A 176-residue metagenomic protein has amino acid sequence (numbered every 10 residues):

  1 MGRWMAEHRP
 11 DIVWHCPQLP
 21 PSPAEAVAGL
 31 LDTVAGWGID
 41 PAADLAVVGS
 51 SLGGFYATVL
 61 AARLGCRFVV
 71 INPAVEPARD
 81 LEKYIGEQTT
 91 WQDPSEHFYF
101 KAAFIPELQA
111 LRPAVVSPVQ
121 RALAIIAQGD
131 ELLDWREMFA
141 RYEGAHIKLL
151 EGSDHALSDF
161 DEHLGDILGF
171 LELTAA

Functional and structural regions predicted by a protein language model:
M1-P41: Active-site catalytic motif of lipid deacylating hydrolases and related acyltransferases
R3, E7, V59-R63, A140-E143 (+1 more regions): Short, well-ordered alpha-helices that flank and scaffold nucleotide-derived cofactor binding pockets
D11, A42-D44, G65, V119-R121: A general structural motif
Q18, S51, Q128: Nucleotide-sugar donor-binding loop of glycosyltransferases
P23-E25, F55-A57, P77-R79: Short active-site-adjacent helix-start/loop capping segments
D44-G49, V69: Short beta-strand immediately N-terminal to the catalytic nucleophile in serine-hydrolase-like folds
V48-A57, A61: Gly/Ala-rich beta-loop-alpha elbow adjacent to hydrolase catalytic centers
R67-A176: The alpha/beta-hydrolase serine catalytic core
